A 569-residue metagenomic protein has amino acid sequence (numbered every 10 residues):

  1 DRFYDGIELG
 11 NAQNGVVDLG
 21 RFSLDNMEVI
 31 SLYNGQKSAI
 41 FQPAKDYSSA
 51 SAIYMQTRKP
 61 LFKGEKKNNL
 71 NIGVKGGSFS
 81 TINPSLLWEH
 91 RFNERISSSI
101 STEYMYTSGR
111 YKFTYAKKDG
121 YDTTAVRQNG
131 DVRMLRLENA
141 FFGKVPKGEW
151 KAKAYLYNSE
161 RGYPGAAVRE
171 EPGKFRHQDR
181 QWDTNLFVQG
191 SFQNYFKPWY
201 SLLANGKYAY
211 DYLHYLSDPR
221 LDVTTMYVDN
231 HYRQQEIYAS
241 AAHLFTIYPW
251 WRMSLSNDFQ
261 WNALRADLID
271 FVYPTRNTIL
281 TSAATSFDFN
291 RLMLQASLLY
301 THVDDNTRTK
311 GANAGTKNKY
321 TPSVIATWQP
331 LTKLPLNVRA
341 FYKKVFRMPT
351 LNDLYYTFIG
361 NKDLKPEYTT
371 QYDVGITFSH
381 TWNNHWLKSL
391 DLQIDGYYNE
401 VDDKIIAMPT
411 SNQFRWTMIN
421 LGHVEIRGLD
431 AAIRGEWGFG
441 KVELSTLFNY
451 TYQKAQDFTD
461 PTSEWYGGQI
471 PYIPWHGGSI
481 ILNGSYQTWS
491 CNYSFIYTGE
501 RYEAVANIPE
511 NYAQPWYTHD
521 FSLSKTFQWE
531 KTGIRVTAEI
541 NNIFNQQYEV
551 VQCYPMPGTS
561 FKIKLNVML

Functional and structural regions predicted by a protein language model:
D1-K37: Periplasmic plug
L24-N71: A beta-strand signature from Gram-negative outer-membrane beta-barrel systems, especially the internal plug domain
S78-Y106, K118-R161, W182-S201, T246-M253 (+1 more regions): Transmembrane beta-barrel wall of Gram-negative outer-membrane proteins
G109-Y111, T124-M134, K147-L202, Y208-Q235 (+2 more regions): Flexible loop and strand-edge segments within Gram-negative outer membrane beta-barrel domains
W199-S217, L331, V338-F341, E367-R427 (+1 more regions): Membrane-embedded beta-barrel scaffold of Gram-negative outer-membrane proteins
Y248-D258, N262, A266-N399: Structural signature of Gram-negative outer-membrane beta-barrels, strongest in the C-terminal barrel of TonB-dependent
M253, R291, S389-E400, T417-E503 (+2 more regions): Gram-negative outer-membrane beta-barrel transporters
D402-D403, Y497-A504, Y512-Q514, D520-L569: C-terminal beta-signal and adjacent terminal beta-strands/loops of Gram-negative outer-membrane beta-barrel proteins
